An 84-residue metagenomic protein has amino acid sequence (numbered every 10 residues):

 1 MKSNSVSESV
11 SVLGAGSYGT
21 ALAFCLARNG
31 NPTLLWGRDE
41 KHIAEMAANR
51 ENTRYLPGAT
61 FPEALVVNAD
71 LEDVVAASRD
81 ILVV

Functional and structural regions predicted by a protein language model:
K2-A59, N68-A69: NAD(P)+-binding Rossmann beta1-loop-alpha1 motif at the extreme N-terminus of oxidoreductases
A59-V84: Rossmann-like NAD(P)-binding element
